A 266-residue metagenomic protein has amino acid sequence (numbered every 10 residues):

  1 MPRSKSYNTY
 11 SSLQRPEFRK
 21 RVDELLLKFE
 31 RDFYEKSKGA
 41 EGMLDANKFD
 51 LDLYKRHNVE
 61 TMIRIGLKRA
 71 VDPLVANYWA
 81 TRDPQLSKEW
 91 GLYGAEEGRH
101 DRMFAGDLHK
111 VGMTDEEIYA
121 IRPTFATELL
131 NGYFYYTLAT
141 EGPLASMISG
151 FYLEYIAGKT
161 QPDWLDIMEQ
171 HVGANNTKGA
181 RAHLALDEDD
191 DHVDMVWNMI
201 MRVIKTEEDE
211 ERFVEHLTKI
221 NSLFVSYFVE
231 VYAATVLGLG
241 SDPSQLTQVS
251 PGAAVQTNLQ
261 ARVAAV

Functional and structural regions predicted by a protein language model:
P2-V266: Non-heme di-metal
